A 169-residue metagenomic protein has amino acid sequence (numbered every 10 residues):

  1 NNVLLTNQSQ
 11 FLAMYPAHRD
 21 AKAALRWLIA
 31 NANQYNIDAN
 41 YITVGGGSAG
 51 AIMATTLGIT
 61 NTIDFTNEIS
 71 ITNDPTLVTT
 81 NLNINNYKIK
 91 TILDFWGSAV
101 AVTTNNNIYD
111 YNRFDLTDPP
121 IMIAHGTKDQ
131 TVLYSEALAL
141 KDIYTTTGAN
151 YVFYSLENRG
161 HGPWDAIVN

Functional and structural regions predicted by a protein language model:
N1-Y15, T60, W164-I167: Cap/lid segment of the alpha/beta-hydrolase catalytic domain
Q8-R19, N83, T131-S135: Soluble non-cytosolic domains of exported or imported proteins
R19, A23-D110, L116: Primarily recognizes the serine-hydrolase "nucleophile elbow" in alpha/beta-hydrolase and SGNH/GDSL folds
I42, I121, N150-V152: Hydrophobic anchor at the start of a short beta-strand that flanks the dinucleotide cofactor-binding loop
A49, T127-Q130, N158-G160: Acidic beta-to-alpha connecting loop that harbors the catalytic carboxylate
T104, Q130-A139: Conserved alpha/beta-hydrolase "acid-adjacent" motif
T117, M122-H125, D129: Short beta-strand/loop motif that positions the catalytic acidic residue of the alpha/beta-hydrolase fold
L138, T145-N169: C-terminal catalytic histidine-bearing segment of alpha/beta-hydrolase fold enzymes
